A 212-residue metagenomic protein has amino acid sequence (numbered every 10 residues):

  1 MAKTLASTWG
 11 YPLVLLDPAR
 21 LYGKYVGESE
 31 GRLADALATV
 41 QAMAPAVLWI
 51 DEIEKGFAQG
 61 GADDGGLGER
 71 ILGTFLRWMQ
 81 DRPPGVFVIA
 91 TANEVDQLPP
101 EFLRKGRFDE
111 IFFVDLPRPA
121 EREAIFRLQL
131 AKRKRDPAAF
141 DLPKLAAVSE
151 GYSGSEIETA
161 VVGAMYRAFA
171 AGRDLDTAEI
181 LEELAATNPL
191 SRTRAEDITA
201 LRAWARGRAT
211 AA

Functional and structural regions predicted by a protein language model:
M1, P143-A160, A170-A212: C-terminal engagement/docking regions of AAA+ P-loop ATPases
M1-A146, Y152: Walker A/P-loop NTP-binding motif of AAA+ ATPase domains
